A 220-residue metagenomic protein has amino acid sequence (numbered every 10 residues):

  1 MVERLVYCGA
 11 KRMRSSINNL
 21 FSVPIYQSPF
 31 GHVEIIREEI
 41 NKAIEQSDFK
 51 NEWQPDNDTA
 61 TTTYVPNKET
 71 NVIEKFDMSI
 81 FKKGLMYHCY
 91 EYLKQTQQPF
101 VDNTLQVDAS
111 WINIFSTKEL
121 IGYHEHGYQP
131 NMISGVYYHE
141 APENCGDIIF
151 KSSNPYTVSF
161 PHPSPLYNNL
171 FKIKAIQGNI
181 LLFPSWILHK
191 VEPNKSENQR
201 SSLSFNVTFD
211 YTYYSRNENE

Functional and structural regions predicted by a protein language model:
V2-V6: Extreme N-terminal basic, low-complexity initiation segments that serve as generic localization/processing leaders
Y7-N103, D147: Non-heme Fe(II)/2-oxoglutarate
K94, Q98-D108, I112-N113, L120-H126: Helix-adjacent hinge/juxtasegments
Q106-S110, N131-I133, Q199: A generic structural signal for short beta-strands and their flanking turns/coil linkers
I112-L182, Y213-E218: Catalytic core of non-heme Fe(II) oxygenases with the double-stranded beta-helix
I121-H126, H189-S196: Short beta-strand His + acidic residue motifs that chelate non-heme Fe in jelly-roll/DSBH and cupin folds
S134-V136, E197-Y213: A short hydrophobic beta-strand segment most commonly corresponding to one strand of the jelly-roll/cupin
